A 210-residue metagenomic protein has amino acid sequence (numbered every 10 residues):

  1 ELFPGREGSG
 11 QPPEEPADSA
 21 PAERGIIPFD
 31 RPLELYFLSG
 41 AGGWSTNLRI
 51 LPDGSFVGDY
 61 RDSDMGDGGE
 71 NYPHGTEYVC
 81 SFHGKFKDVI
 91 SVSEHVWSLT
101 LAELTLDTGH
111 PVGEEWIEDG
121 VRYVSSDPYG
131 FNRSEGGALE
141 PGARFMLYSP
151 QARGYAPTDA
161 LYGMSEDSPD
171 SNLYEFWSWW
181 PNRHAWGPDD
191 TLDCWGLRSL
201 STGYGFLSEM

Functional and structural regions predicted by a protein language model:
E1-A20, F86: Gram-positive cell-envelope targeting signals
L2-E7, A22, F37, S81 (+3 more regions): Generic detector of intrinsically disordered, low-complexity, polar/charged segments
P4, F37-S39, I50-P52, Y60 (+7 more regions): Surface-exposed beta-strand edges and flanking loops
D18-N47, V57, D190-M210: Tryptophan-anchored aromatic micro-motifs
L38-G113: N-terminal glycine/threonine-rich, aromatic-flanked beta-hairpin/loop signature
H110-M210: Beta-strand-rich cores of mature extracytoplasmic or soluble domains
